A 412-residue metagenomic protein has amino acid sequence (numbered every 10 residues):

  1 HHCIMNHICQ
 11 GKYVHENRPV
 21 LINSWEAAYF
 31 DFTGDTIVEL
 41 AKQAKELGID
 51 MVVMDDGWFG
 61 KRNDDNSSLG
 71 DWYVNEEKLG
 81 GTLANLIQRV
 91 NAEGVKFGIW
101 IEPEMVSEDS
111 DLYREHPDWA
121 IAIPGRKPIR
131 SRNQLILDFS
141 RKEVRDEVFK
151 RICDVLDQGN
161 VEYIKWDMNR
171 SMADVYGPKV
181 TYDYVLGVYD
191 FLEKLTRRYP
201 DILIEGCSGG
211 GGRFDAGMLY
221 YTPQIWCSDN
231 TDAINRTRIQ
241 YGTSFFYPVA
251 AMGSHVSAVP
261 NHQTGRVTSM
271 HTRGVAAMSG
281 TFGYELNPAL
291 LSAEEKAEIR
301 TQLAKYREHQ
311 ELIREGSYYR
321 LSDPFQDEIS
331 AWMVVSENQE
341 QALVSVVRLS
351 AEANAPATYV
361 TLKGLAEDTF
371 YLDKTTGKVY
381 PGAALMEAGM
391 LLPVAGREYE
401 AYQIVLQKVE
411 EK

Functional and structural regions predicted by a protein language model:
H1-I4: Extended acidic/polar, glycine-enriched regions that form or flank non-catalytic beta-rich accessory modules
Y13-C153, Y163: Aromatic-lined carbohydrate-binding/catalytic grooves of carbohydrate-active enzymes
I22, V52, V90, V148 (+5 more regions): Conserved, mostly hydrophobic/aromatic
G80-T82, E115-S269, T281, L286 (+1 more regions): Active-site neighborhood of glycoside hydrolase catalytic domains
H271-S322: Catalytic cores of secreted or luminal carbohydrate-active enzymes
D323-A366: Carbohydrate-binding surface patches
K363-G377: Solvent-exposed beta-hairpin/edge-strand motifs
G382-K412: C-terminal beta-strand-rich structural cap/linker in extracellular carbohydrate-active enzymes
